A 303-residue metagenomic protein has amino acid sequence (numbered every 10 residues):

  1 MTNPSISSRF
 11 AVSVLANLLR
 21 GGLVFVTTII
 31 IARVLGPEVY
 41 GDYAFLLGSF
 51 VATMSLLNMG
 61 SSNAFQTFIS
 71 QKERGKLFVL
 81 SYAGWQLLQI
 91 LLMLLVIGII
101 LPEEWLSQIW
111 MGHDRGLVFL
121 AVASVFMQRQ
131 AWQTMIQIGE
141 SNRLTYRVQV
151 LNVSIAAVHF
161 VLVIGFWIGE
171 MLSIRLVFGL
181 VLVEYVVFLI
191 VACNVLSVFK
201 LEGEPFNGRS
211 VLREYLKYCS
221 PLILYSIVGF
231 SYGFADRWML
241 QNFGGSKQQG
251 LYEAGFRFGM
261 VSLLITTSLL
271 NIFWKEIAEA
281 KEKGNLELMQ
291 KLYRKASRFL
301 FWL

Functional and structural regions predicted by a protein language model:
M1-I6, S173-L180, I190-G233, I272 (+1 more regions): Interhelical loop/hinge segments that connect adjacent transmembrane helices in multipass membrane
T2, I30, S62-F65, V96-I97 (+5 more regions): C-terminal transmembrane helix end/exit motif
S5-S62, L94, G98-I99, L120 (+2 more regions): Signature of the first transmembrane helix
S7, T67-Q71, M127-V150, E282: Membrane-interface junctions at transmembrane-helix termini in multi-pass inner-membrane proteins
S8-V24, L46, S55-E104, H113-L117 (+1 more regions): Membrane-water interface segments that mark the loop-to-transmembrane alpha-helix transition
A52, L56, L94-V96, W110-W132 (+1 more regions): Alpha-helical transmembrane segments of multi-pass membrane proteins
L57-E73, E140, G255, G259-G284 (+1 more regions): Helix-loop junctions and terminal segments of transmembrane helices in multi-pass membrane transport/translocation
R115-L120, Q149-F199, F256: Hydrophobic alpha-helical transmembrane segments
